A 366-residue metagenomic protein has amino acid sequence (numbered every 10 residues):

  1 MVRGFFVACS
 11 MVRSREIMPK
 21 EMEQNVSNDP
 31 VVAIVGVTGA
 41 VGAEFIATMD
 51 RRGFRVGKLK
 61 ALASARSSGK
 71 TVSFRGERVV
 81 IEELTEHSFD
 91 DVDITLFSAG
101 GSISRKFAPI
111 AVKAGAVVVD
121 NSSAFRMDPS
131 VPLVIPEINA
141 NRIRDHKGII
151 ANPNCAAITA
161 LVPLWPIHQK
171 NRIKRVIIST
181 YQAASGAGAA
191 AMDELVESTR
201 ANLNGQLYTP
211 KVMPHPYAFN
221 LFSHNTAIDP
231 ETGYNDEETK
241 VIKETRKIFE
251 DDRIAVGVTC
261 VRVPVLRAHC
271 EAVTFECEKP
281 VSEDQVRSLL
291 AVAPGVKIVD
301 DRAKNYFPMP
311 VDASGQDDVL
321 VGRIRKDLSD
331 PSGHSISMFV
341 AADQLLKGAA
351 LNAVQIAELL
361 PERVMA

Functional and structural regions predicted by a protein language model:
P19-Y217, R253-A255, K279, S288 (+5 more regions): N-terminal Rossmann-like NAD(P) cofactor-binding subdomain of oxidoreductases, focused on the glycine-rich
N220-L266: Oxyanion-binding "anion nests"
L266-A272: Conserved glycine-rich beta-strand-loop-beta hairpin in the small C-terminal domain of fold type I
T274-E276: Short hydrophobic/aromatic beta-strand micro-patches that form the beta-sheet surface supporting nucleotide- or nucleic
K279-R287, G348-A349: Short, conserved charged micro-motifs
Q285, L290-D300: A common structural junction motif
K297-R323: A glycine-rich dinucleotide-binding beta-alpha-beta segment and adjacent secondary-structure elements that constitute
